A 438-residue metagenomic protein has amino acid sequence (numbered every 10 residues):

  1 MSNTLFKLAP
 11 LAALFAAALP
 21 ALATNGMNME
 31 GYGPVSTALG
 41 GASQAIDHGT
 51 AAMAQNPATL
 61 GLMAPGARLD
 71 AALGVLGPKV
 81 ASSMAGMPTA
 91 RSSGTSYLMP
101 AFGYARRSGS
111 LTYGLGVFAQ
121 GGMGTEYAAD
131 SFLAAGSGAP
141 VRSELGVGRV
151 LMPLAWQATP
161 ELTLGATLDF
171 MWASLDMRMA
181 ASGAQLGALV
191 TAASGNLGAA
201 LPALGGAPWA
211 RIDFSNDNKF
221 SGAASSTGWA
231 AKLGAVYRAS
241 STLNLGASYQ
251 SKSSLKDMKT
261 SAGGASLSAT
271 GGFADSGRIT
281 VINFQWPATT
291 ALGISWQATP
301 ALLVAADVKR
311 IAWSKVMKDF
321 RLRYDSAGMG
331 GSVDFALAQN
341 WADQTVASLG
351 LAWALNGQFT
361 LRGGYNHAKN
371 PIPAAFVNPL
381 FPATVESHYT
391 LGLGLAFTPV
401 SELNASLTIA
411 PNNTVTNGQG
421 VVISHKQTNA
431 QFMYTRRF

Functional and structural regions predicted by a protein language model:
M1-L22: Gram-negative bacterial Sec-dependent N-terminal signal peptides
A9-P10, A45-D47, V150, Y389: Short hydrophobic "helix-edge" motifs at membrane interfaces and signal-peptide entry regions
T24-Y32, S36-T37, P88, Y97-F438: Outer-membrane beta-barrel porins/channels
M27-S43, G61-K79: Transmembrane beta-strand segments of Gram-negative outer membrane beta-barrel proteins
G41-G49, G77-T95: Surface-exposed strand-loop-strand hairpins of Gram-negative outer-membrane beta-barrel proteins
Q44-G66, Y104-S110, G122: Outer-membrane beta-barrel pore proteins
A45, V75-G77, K369, P411: Active-site/binding-pocket entry motifs
